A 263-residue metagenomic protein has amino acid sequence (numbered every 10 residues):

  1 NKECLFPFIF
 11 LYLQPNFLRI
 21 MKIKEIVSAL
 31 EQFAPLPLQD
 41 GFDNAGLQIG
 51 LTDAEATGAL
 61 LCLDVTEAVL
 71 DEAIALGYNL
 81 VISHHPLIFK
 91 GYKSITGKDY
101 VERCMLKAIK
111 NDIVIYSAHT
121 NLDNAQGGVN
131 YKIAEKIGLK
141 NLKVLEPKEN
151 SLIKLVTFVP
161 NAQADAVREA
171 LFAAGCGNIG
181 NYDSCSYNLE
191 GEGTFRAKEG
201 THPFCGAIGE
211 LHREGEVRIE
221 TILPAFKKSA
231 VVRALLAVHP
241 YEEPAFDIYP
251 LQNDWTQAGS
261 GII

Functional and structural regions predicted by a protein language model:
Q14-I263: Hydrophobic structural segments
